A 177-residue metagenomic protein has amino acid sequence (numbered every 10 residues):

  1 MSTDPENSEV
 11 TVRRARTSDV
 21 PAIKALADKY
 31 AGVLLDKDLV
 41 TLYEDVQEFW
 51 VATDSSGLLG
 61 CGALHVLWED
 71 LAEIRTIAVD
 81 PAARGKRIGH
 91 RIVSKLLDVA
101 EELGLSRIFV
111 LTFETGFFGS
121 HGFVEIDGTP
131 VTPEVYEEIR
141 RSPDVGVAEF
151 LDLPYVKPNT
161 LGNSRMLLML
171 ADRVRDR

Functional and structural regions predicted by a protein language model:
S2-S8, E101-L103, R107-R177: Terminal substrate-recognition subdomain of acyl/acetyltransferases
V10-I23: A short beta-loop-alpha structural element at the N-terminal edge of CoA-dependent acyl/N-acetyltransferase catalytic
R14, A25-K37: Helix-loop element at the rim of GNAT/NAT acetyltransferase active sites that forms part of the acceptor-substrate
D36-F49, T53-S55, G60-V79: A conserved beta-strand-loop-helix scaffold within acyl/acetyltransferase catalytic domains
G57, D80-R91, L103: Conserved glycine-rich acetyl-CoA-binding loop
G85-D98, V110: Conserved acetyl-CoA-binding loop-helix of GNAT-fold acetyltransferases
